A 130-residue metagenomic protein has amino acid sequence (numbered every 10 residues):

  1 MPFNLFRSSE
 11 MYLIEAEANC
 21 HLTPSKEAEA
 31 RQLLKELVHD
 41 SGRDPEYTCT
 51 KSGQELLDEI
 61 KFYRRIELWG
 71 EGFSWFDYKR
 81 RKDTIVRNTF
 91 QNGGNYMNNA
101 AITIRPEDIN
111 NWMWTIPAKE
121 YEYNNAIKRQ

Functional and structural regions predicted by a protein language model:
M1-Q130: Acidic/polar-rich alpha-helix caps and helix-coil junctions
